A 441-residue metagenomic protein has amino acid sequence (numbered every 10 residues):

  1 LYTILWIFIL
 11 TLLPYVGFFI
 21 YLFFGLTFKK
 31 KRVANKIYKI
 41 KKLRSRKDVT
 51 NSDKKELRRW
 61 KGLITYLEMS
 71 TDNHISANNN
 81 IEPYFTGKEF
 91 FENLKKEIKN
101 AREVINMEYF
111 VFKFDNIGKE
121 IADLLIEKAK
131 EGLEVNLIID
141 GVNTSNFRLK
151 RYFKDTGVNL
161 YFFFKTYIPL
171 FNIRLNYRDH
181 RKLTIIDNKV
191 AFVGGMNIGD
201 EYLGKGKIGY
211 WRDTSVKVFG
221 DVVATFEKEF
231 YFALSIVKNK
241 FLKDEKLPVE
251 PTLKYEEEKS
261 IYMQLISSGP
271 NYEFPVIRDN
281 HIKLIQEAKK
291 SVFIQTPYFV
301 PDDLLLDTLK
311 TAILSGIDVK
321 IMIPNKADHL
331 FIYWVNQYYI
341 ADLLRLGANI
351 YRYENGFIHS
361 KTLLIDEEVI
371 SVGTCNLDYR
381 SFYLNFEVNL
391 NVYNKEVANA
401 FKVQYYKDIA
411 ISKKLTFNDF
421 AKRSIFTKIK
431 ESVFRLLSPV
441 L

Functional and structural regions predicted by a protein language model:
L1-R278, K283, E287, A327 (+5 more regions): N-terminal localization/anchoring segments of enzymes in phospholipid and broader phosphate metabolism
Y272, T296, V300, A327-W334 (+2 more regions): A short glycine-/small-residue-rich loop at the edge of a beta-strand within enzyme catalytic domains
A288, Y298-V319, P324, H329: Helical hairpin unit composed of two closely spaced alpha helices linked by a short loop
S315, K320-I365: A beta-strand-loop signature enriched in Asp, Gly, Thr, and Trp that corresponds to the sialidase/neuraminidase Asp-box
